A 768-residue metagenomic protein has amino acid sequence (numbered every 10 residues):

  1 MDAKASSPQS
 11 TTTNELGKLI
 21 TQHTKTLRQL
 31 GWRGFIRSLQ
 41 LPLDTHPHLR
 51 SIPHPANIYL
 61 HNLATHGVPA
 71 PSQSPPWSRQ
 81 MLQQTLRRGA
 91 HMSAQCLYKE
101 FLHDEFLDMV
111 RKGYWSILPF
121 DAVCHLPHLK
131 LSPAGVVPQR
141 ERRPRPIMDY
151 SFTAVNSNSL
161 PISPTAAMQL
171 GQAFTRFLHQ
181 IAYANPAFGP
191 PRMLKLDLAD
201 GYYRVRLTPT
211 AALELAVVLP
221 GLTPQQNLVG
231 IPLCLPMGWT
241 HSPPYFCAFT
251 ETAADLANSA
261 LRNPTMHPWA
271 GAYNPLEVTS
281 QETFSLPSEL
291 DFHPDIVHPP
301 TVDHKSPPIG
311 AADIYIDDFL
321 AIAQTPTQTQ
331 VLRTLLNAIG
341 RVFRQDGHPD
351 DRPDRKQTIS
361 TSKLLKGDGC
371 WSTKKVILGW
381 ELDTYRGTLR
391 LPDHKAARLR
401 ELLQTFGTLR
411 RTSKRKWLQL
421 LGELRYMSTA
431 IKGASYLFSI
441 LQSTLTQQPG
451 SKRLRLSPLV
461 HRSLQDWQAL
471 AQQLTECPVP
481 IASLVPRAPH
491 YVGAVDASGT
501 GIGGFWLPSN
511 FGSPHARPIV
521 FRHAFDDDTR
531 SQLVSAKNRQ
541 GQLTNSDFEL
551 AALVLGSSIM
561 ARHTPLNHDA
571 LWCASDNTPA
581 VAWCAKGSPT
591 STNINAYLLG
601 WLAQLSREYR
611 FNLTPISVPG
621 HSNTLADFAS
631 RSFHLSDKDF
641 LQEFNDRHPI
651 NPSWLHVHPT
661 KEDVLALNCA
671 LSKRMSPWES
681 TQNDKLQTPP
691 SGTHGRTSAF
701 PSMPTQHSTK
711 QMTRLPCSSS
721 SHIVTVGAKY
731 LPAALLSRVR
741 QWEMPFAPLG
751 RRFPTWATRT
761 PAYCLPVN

Functional and structural regions predicted by a protein language model:
M1-G189, K195, T265, S280-L286 (+5 more regions): Intrinsically disordered, low-complexity regulatory segments at domain boundaries and processing junctions
H91-H125, R176-L178, A248-T265, T327-D351 (+4 more regions): Inter-domain linker/hinge segments that demarcate the starts of reverse transcriptase and RNase H-type modules
A94-L97, F106-L261, R390-L445: Catalytic-core region of right-hand nucleic acid polymerases
Q172-L178, K195, T265-T279, H293-H304 (+6 more regions): Polymerase palm active-site segment centered on the conserved acidic dipeptide of motif C
Q226-F249, N510-A551, P579-I594: A short, polar/acidic, helix/strand-boundary loop motif
D313, S558-T624, F628: RNase H catalytic domain
V376, E381-G387, Y609-D663: C-terminal functional segments of enzyme domains
Q682, Q687-N768: Class I S-adenosyl-L-methionine-dependent methyltransferase catalytic core
